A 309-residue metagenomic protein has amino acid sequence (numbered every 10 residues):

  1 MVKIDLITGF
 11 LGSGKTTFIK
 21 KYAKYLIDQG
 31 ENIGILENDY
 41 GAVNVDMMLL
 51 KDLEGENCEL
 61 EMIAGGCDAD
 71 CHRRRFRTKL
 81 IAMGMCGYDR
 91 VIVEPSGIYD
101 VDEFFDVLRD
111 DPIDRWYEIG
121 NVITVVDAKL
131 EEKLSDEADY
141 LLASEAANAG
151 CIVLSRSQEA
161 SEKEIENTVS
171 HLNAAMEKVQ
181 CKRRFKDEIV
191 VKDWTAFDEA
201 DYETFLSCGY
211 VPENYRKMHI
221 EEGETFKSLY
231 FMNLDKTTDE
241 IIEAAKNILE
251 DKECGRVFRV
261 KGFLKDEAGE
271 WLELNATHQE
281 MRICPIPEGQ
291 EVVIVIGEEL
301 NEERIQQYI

Functional and structural regions predicted by a protein language model:
V2-T8, S13, T17-S135: Nucleotide-state-sensitive switch-loop elements of NTP-binding domains
I35-L36, K261-L264, V295: Short, hydrophobic beta-strand segments that form beta-sheet elements in well-ordered domains
E37, V126, A276-H278, G297: Flexible glycine-/small-residue-rich
E37, V93-P95, R156, N233 (+1 more regions): Small/polar loops that bind or transfer phosphate-bearing groups
M83, I98-R184: Conserved C-terminal guanine-recognition region of P-loop GTPase G domains, centered on the G4
I92, S228-Y230, I294: Short aromatic/hydrophobic contact patches that present stacked aromatics for nucleic-acid/ligand binding
N148-L154, E159-P287, E299-E303, Y308: C-terminal accessory "lid"/substrate-recognition subdomains
E288-I296: C-terminal engagement modules used by replication, chromatin/transcription, nuclear envelope/ESCRT, and ubiquitin
